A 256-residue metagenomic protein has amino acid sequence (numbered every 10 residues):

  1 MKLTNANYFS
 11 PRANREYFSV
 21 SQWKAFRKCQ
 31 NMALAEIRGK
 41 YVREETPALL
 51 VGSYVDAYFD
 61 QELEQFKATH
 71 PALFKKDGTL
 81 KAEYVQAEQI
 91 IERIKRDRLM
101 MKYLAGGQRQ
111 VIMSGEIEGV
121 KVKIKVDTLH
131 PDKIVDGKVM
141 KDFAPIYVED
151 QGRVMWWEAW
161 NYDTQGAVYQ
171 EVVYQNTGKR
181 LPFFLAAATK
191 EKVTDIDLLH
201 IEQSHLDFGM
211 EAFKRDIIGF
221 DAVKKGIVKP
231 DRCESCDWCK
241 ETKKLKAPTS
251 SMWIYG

Functional and structural regions predicted by a protein language model:
M1-K125, E234-D237, T249, W253: Metal-dependent nuclease catalytic cores that hydrolyze phosphodiester bonds in DNA/RNA, characterized by
V42-E44, K76-T79, I146-W160, E202-S204: Short histidine-centered catalytic/ligand-binding loop motif
F59-L63, V139-D142, Y174, G178: Hydrophobic/aromatic-lined pockets within catalytic cores
E88-I91, E158-D163, V168-G256: Metal-dependent nuclease catalytic regions and adjoining charged, substrate-binding loops involved in nucleic-acid end
M100-Y103, H130-I134, V173-L181: Secondary-structure boundary elements
V111-I117, H130-D132, V139-K141, K240: Short, flexible loop/turn elements at secondary-structure junctions
G119-K123, H130-D132, R180, E191-T194: Coil-to-beta-strand transition motifs
I124-G152, Y169: Conserved catalytic cores of phosphodiester-cleaving nucleases, focusing on short active-site segments
